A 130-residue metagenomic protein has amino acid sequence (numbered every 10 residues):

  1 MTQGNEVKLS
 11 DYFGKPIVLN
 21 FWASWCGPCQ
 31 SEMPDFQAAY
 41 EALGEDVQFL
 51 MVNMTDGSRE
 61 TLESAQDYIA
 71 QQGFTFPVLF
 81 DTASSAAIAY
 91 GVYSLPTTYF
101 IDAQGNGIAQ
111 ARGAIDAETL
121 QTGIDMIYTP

Functional and structural regions predicted by a protein language model:
T2-Q3, A103: Short, ordered coil/turn segments that flank beta-strands lining enzyme active or ligand-binding pockets
V7-Q30, F49-L50: Short active-site neighborhood of thiol/selenol oxidoreductases, capturing the structured segment around
F13-K15, E45, F74-T75, V92: Active-site acidic short loop of glycosyltransferases
P16, W22-W25, Q37-L43, Q72 (+1 more regions): Sec/Tat-exported extracytoplasmic proteins
I17, W25, E32-D35, T97 (+1 more regions): Residue-level recognition of specific faces of alpha-helices
N20, L50-N53, Y99, Q110: Soluble periplasmic/extracytoplasmic beta-strand elements of cell-envelope proteins
Q30-Q72, T82-A89: Structural microenvironment flanking redox-active thiols in thiol-disulfide oxidoreductases
D67-T75, F80-T129: Thiol/disulfide oxidoreductase modules built on the thioredoxin-like
